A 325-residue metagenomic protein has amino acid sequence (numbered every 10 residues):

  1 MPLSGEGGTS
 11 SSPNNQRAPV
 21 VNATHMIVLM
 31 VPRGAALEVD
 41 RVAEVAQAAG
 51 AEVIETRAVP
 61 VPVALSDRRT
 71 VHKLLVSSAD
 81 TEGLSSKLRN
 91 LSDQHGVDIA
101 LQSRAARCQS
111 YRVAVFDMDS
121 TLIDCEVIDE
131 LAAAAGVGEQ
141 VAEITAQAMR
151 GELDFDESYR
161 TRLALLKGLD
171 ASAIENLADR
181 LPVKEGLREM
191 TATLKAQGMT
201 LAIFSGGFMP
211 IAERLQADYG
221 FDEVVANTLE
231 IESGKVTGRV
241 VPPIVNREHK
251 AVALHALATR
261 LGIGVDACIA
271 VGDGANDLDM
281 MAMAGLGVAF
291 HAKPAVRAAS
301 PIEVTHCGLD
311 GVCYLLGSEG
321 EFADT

Functional and structural regions predicted by a protein language model:
P2, S10-F116, D324: Non-catalytic pre-domain segments flanking phosphatase-related domains
P2-L3, V296: Long, compositionally biased regulatory regions of eukaryotic proteins
R17, V21, S86, G168-L169 (+2 more regions): C-terminal cap/substrate-recognition subdomain and adjoining C-terminal extension of metal-dependent phosphatase-like
A36, E82, L122-C125, G138 (+5 more regions): Electropositive phosphate-/nucleotide-binding environments in soluble metabolic enzymes
V39-V42, A106-M118, L122-L153: Active-site neighborhood of HAD-like aspartate-dependent phosphohydrolases
L153-A173, L177: Cysteine/selenocysteine-centered motifs that mediate thiol-based redox chemistry or coordinate metal-sulfur cofactors
